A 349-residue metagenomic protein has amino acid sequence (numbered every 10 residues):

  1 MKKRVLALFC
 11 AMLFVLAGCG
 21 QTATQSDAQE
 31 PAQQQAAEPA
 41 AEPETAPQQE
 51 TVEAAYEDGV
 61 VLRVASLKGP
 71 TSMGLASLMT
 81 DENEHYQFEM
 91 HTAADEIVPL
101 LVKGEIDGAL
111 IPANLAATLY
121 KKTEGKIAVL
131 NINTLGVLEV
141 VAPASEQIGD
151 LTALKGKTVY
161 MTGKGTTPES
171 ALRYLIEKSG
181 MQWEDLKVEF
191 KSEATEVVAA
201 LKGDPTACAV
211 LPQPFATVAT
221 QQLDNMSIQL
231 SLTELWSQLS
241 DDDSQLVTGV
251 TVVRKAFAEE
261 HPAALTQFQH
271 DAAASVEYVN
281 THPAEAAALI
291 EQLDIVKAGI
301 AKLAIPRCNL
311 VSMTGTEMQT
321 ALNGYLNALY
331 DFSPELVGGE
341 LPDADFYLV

Functional and structural regions predicted by a protein language model:
M1-C10: Positively charged n-region of N-terminal signal peptides that target proteins for export
C19-A28: Bacterial lipoprotein signal-peptidase II cleavage site
Q35, A40, E44-M181, V188-F190 (+2 more regions): Short, glycine-/small- and polar/acidic-enriched structural segments that line small-molecule recognition paths
E82-N83, T233-S244, L310-Q319: Short, solvent-exposed loop/beta-turn-alpha elements that line the ligand-binding surface or hinge of extracytoplasmic
N114-L115, E196-L289: Pocket-lining segment of extracytoplasmic ligand-binding domains
A258-F332: Secondary-structure end/capping motifs
N323-V349: Conserved C-terminal helix/tail region of periplasmic/extracytoplasmic solute-binding proteins
